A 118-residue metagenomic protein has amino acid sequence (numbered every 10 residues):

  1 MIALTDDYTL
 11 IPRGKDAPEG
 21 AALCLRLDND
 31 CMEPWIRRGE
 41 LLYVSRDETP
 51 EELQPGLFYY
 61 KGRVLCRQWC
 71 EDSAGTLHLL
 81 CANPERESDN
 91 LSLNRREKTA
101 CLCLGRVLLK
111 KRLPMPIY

Functional and structural regions predicted by a protein language model:
A3, T9, K15-Y118: Acidic/glycine-rich C-terminal interaction modules and beta/coil loop segments that lie outside canonical DNA-binding
